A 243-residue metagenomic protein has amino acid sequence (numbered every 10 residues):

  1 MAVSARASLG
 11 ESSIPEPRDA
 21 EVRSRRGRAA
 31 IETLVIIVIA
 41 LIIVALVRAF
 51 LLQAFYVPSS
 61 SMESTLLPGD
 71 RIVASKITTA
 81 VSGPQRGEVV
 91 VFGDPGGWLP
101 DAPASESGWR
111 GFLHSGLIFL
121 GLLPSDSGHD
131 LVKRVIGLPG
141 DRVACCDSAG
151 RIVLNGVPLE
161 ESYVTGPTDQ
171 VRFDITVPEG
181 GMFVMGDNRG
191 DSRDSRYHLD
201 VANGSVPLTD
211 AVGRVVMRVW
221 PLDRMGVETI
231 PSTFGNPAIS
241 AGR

Functional and structural regions predicted by a protein language model:
M1-R243: Extended hydrophobic leader/signal-anchor segments used for secretion and membrane insertion
